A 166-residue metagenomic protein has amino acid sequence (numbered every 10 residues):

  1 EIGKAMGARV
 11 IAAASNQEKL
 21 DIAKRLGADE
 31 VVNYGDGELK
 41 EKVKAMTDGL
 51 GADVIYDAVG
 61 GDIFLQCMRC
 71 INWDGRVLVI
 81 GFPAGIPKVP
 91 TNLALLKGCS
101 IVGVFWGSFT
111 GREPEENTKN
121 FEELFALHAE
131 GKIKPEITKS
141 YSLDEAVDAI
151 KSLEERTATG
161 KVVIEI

Functional and structural regions predicted by a protein language model:
E1-D36: Mid-domain Rossmann-like dinucleotide-binding core that forms the NAD(H)/NADP(H) cofactor-binding site
I11-Q17, D36, Y56-G61, E136 (+1 more regions): Glycine-rich beta-to-alpha transition loops that act as phosphate-gripper elements at the mouths of alpha/beta enzyme
A28, G51-A52, I133, A146: Local beta-strand N-terminus motif with an aromatic residue
V32, I55-Y56, L78: N-terminal Rossmann-like NAD(P) cofactor-binding module of classical short-chain dehydrogenase/reductase
E38-G49: Short amphipathic alpha-helix with an adjacent loop that forms part of the alpha/beta core around
D62-I133, E165-I166: Glycine-rich phosphate-binding loop and adjacent beta-alpha segment of Rossmann(oid) nucleotide-cofactor-binding
F125, E130-K139, V147-I166: C-terminal capping/lid region of NAD(P)-dependent oxidoreductase domains
